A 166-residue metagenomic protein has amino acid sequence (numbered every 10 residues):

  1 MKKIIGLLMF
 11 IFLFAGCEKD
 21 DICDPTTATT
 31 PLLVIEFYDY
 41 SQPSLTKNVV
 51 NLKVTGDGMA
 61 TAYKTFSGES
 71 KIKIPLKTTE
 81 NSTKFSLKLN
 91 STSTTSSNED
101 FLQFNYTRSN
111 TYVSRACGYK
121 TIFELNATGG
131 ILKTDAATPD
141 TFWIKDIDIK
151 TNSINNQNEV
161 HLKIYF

Functional and structural regions predicted by a protein language model:
M1-I4: Positively charged n-region of N-terminal signal peptides that target proteins for export
L7-L8: N-terminal leader/pro-regions and domain N-caps
F14-G16: C-terminal motif of bacterial Sec signal peptides marking the signal peptidase cleavage site
E18-D20, K71: Short structured motifs
D20-T27, L76-F166: Extracytoplasmic cysteine-anchoring/structural motifs
P25-E36: A short, Gly/Thr-enriched small/hydrophobic beta-strand-prone motif that recurs across taxa
E36-L45: Structural motif
K47-S96: Tryptophan-paired
